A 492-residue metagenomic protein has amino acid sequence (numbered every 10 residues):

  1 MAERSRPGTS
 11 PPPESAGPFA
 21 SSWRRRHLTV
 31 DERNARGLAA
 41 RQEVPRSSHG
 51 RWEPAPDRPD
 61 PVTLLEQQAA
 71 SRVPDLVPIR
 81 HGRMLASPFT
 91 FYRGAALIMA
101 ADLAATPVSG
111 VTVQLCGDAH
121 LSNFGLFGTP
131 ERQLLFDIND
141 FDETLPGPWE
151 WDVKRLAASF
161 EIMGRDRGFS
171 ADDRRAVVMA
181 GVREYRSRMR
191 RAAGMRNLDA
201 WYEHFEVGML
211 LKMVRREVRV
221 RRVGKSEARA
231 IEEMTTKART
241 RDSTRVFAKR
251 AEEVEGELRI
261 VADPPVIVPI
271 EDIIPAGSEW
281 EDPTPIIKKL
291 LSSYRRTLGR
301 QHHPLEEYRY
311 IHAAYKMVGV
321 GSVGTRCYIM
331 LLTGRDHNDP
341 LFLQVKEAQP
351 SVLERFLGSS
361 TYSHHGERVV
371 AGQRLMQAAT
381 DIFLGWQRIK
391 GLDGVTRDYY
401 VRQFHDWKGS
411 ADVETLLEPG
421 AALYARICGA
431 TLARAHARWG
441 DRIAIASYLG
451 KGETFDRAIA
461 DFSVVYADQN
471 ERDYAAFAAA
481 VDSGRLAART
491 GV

Functional and structural regions predicted by a protein language model:
M1-P11: N-terminal acidic, proline/glycine-rich, low-complexity intrinsically disordered segments
R4-S5, A16-G17, W23-R25, S122 (+1 more regions): Often metal-dependent polyanion-binding catalytic scaffolds in large enzymes
S5-P7, R25, Q42, V369: Positively charged, low-complexity intrinsically disordered regions
F19-R26, D31-L38, S47: Basic, amphipathic N-terminal segments
V30, W52, G208-L210: Beta-strand-enriched accessory nucleic-acid recognition/scaffold domains that flank the catalytic cores of large
R36-A39, E43-R46, P56-C116, L121-M234 (+2 more regions): Conserved ATP-binding subdomain of kinase catalytic cores across diverse folds
G208-I286: Long, low-complexity segments enriched in small/aliphatic residues
